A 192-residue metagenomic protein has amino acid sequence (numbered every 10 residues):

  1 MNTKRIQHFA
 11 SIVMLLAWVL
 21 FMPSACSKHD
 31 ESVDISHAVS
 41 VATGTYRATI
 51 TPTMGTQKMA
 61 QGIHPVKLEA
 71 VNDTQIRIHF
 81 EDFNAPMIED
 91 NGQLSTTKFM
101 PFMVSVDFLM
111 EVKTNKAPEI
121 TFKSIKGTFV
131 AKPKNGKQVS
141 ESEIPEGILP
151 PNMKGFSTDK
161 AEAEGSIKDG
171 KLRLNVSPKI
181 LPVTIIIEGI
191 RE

Functional and structural regions predicted by a protein language model:
N2-Q7, W18-T49, G189-E192: Bacterial Sec-dependent N-terminal signal peptides
V13-M14: Gram-negative bacterial Sec-dependent N-terminal signal peptides
T45-M87, S140-P145, L149-P151: Short, solvent-exposed loop/hinge segments that bridge or flank secondary-structure elements
T51-M59, I88-S95, K137, P150 (+2 more regions): Flexible, membrane-facing loop/turn or short amphipathic-helix motifs that contact lipid bilayers or gate lipid-binding
E69-Q75, K113-P118, S166, E192: A short, structured loop/turn motif at beta-sheet edges
D73-A85, I120, I167-P178: Short, hydrophobic/proline-enriched secondary-structure or compact coil segments at domain edges
E81-E162: Contiguous, well-ordered beta-strand patches that form the walls/edges of small beta-barrel/beta-sandwich domains
G155-E192: Edge beta-strand at a domain terminus
